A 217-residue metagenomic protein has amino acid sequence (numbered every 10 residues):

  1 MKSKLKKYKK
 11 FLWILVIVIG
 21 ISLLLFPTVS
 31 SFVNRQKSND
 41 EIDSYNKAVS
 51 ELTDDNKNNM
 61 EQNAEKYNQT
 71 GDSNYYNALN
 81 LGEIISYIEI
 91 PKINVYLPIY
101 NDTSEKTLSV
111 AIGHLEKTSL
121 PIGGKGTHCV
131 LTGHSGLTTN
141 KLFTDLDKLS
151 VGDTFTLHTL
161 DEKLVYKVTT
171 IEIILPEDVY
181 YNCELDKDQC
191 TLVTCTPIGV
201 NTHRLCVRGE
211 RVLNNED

Functional and structural regions predicted by a protein language model:
M1-K2: Short, Lys/Arg-rich, polar N-terminal cytosolic tail immediately upstream of the first transmembrane signal-anchor
K6-D217: Solvent-exposed, non-transmembrane regions of membrane-associated and secreted proteins
